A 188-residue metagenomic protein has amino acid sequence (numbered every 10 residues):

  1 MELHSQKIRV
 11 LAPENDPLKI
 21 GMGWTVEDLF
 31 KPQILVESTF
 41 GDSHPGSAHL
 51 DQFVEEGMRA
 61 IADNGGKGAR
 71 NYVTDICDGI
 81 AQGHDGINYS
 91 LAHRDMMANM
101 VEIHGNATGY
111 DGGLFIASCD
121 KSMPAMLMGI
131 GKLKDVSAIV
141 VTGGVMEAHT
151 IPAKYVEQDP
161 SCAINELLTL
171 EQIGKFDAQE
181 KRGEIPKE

Functional and structural regions predicted by a protein language model:
M1-K31, D63: N-terminal amphipathic/basic leader segments beginning at the initiator methionine
M1-S5, I34-G41, T74-I87, P186-K187: Gly-rich Lys/Arg/Thr-decorated short loops/hinges at beta-loop-alpha junctions or inter-strand turns that position
E2-V10, D28, D42-F53, D85-M96 (+3 more regions): Catalytic cores of large soluble enzymes that bind and process phosphate-bearing ligands
E14-I20, K67-F115: Glycine-rich oxoanion-binding loops at beta->alpha junctions
W24-F30, L35, F40-R70: Glycine-rich phosphate/diphosphate-binding loop of Rossmann-like nucleotide-binding domains
E37-T39, N71-T74, I116-A117, I139-V141: Generic beta-strand/beta-sheet core signal
D42-G46, I76-I80, K121-A125, M146-H149: Flexible loop/turn segments at secondary-structure boundaries
S90-E188: Active-site cavity-forming subdomains of large catalytic enzyme subunits
